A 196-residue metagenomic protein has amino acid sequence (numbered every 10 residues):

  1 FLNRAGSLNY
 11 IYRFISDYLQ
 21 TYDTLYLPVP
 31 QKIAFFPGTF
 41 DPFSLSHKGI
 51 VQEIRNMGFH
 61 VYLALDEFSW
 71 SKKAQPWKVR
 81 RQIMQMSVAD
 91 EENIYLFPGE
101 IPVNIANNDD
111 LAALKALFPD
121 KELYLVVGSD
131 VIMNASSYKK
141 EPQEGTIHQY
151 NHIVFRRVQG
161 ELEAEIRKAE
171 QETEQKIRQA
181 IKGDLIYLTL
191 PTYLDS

Functional and structural regions predicted by a protein language model:
F1-S196: Nucleotidyltransferase catalytic core that binds NTPs
